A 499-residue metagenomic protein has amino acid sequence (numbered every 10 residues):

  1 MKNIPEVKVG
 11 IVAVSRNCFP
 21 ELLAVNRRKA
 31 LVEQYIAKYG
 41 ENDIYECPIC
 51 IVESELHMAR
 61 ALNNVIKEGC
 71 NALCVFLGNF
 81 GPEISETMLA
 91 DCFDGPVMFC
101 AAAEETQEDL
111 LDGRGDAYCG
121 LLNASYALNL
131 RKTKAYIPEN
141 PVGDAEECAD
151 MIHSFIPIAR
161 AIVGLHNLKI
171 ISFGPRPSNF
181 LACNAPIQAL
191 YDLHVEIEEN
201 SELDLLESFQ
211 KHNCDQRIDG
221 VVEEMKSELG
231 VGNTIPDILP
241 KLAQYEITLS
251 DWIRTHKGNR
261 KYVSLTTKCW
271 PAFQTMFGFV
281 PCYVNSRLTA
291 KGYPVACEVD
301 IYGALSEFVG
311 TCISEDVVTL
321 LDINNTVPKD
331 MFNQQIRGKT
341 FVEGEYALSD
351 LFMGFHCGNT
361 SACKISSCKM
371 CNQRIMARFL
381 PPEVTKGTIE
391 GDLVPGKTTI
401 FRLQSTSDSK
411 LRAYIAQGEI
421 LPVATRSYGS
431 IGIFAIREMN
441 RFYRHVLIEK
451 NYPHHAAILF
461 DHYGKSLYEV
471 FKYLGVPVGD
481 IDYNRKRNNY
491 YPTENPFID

Functional and structural regions predicted by a protein language model:
M1-A37: N-terminal basic/disordered segments at the start of proteins
K2-V9, D43, E105-N233, I238: Cap/lid and interdomain-hinge subdomains that line or gate substrate/regulatory clefts in soluble alpha/beta enzymes
H57-C70, E86-L89, T248-G258: Short, well-structured alpha-helical segments in soluble
C70-N79, M98-C100, Y262-T267: Periplasmic-binding protein-like
M88-G115, L122-A127, K134, S286-V299: Short, acidic/small-residue loops that bind anionic groups at enzyme active sites
G220-I313: Long, internal scaffold/assembly segments composed of regular secondary structure
T289-T425: C-terminal catalytic subdomain
N372-D499: Extended hydrophobic packing segments that form well-structured cores
